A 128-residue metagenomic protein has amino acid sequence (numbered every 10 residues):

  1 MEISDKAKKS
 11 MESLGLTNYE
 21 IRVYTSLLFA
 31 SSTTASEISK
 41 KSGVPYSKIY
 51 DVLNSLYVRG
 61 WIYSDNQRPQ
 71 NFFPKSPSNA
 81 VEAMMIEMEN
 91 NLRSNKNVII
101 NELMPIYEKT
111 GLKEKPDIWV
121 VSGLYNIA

Functional and structural regions predicted by a protein language model:
S4-D5, K9-E20, T34, N66-M88: Short, cationic-aromatic polyanion-contact patches
I21-T33: Short amphipathic alpha-helical interface segments
A35, N54, V58: N-terminal structured helix/loop subdomain that forms the ligand-binding/catalytic interface in diverse enzymes
E37-S42: A short acidic, leucine-rich amphipathic alpha-helix
G43-S55: Short amphipathic alpha-helical interaction segments
Y57-D65: A short, conserved structural fragment
E82-I127: Amphipathic alpha-helical dimerization/coiled-coil segments that flank or bridge DNA-binding/regulatory modules
